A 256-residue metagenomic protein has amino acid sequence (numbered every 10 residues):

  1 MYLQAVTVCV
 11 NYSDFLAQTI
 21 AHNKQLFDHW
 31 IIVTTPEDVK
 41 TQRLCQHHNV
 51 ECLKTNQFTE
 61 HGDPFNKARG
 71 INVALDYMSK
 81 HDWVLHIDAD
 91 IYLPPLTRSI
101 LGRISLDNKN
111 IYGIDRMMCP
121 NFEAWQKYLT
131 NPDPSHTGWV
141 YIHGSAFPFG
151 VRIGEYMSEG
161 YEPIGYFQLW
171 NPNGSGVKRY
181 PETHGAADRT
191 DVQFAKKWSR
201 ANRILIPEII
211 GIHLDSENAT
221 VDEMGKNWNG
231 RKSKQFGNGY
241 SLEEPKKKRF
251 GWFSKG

Functional and structural regions predicted by a protein language model:
Y2, D28-H29: Residues at the starts of beta-strands that form the adenosine-phosphate
Y2-Q4, Q193: Cell-envelope/extracellular polymer assembly enzymes that use nucleotide-activated donors
C9-L26: Short, well-formed alpha-helical segments that are part of the catalytic scaffolds of diverse glycosyltransferases
F15-T19, M157, E162-G165, V177-G256: C-terminal catalytic/acceptor-binding lobe
T34-T35: Acidic ATP/Mg2+-coordinating residue in the GHKL
K40-M78: Active-site-proximal specificity loops/subdomain of glycosyltransferases
H81-Y92: Short beta-strand-to-loop acidic/aromatic patch adjacent to the donor-nucleotide binding site
P94-E182: Conserved catalytic core of nucleotide-sugar-dependent glycosyltransferases
